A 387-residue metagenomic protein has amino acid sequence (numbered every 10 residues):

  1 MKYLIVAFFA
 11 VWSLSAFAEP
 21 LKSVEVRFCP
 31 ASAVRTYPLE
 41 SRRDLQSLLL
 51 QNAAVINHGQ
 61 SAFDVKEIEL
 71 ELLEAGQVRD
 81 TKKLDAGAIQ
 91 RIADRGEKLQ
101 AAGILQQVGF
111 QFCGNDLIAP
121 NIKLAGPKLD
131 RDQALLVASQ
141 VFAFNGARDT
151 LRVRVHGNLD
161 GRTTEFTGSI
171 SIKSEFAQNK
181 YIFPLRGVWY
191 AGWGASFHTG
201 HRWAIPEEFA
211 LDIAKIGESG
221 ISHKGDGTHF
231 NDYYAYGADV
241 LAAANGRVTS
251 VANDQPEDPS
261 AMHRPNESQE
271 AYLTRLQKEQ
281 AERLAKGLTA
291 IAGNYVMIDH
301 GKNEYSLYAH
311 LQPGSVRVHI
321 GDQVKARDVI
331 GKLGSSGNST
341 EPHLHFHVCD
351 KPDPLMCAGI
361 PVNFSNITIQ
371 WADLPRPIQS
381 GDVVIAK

Functional and structural regions predicted by a protein language model:
S13-S15: N-terminal signal peptide c-region/cleavage motif recognized by signal peptidases
R43-N52: Short, solvent-exposed loop/turn segments enriched in Ser/Thr/Gly
A54-A62: Asparagine-centered strand-capping/turn motif at beta-strand->loop junctions
K83-N145: Intrinsically disordered, low-complexity Pro/Gly/Ser/Thr-rich segments with frequent PxxP/GP/PP motifs and embedded
V141-Q178: Terminal connector regions
F176-Y181, Y190, R202, K224 (+5 more regions): Acidic, glycine-rich catalytic/binding loops that coordinate metals and/or anionic ligands
D239-V251, R317-L333: Short, well-structured beta-strand-loop connectors
R247-Q312: Zn2+-dependent peptidoglycan hydrolase active-site motif and core
